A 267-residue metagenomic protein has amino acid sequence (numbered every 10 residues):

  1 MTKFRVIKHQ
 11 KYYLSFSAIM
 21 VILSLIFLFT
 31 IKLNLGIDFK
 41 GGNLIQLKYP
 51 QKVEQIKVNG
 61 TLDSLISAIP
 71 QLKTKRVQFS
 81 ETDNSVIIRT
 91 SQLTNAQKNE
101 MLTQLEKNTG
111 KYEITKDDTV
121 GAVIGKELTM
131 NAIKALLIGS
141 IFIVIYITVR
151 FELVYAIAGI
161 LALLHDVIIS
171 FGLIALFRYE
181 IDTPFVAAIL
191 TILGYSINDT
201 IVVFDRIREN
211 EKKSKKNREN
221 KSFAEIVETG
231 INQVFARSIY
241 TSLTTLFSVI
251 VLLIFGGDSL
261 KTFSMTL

Functional and structural regions predicted by a protein language model:
M1-L267: A structural signal for conserved, well-ordered secondary-structure elements that form binding/interaction cores
